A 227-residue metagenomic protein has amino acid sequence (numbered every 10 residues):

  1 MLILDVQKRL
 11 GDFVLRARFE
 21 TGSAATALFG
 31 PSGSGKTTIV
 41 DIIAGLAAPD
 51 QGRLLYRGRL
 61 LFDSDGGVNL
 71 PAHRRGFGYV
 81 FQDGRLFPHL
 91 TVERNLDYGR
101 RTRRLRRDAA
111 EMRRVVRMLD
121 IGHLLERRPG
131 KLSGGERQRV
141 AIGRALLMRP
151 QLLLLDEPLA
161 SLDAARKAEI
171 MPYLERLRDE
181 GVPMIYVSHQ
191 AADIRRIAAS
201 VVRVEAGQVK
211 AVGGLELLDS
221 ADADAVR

Functional and structural regions predicted by a protein language model:
R59-S64, R107-L124, E175: Conserved ABC ATPase "signature" region
L61-G78, T102: ABC ATPase NBD coupling module
R128-L132, E136-Q138: Conserved ABC ATPase signature
L147-Q151: A short, proline-enriched helix->beta-strand linker immediately N-terminal to the Walker B motif in ABC-type P-loop
L153-E157: Catalytic Walker B motif of ABC-type/P-loop ATPase nucleotide-binding domains
K167-E180: Helical segment within the ABC ATPase nucleotide-binding domain
V182-V187: Conserved H-loop
